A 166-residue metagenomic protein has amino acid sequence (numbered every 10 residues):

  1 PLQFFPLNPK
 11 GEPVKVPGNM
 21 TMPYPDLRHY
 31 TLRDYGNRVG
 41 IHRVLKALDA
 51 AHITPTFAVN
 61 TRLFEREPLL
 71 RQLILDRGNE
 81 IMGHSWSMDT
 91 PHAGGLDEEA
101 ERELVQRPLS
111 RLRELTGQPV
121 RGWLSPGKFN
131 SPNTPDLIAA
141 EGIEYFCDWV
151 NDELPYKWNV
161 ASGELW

Functional and structural regions predicted by a protein language model:
P1-G122, G127-W166: Catalytic alpha-helical scaffold of carbohydrate-active enzymes acting on polysaccharides/glycoconjugates
